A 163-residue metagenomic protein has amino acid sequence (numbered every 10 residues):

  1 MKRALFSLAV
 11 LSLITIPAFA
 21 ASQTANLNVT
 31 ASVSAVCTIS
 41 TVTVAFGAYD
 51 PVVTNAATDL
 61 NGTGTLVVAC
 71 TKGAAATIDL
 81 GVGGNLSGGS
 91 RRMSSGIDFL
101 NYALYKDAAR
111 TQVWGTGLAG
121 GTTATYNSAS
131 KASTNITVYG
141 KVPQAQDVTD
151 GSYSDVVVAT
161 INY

Functional and structural regions predicted by a protein language model:
K2-V10: Sec-dependent signal peptide recognition, specifically the positively charged N-region followed immediately by
T15-P17: N-terminal signal peptide c-region/cleavage motif recognized by signal peptidases
A21-S94, T123-Y163: N-terminal small/polar-rich segments of proteins
G81-G83, A103-D107: Predominantly extracellular/luminal cell-surface or secreted proteins
R92-M93, F99-L104: Glycan-recognition/cleft segments
A109-K131: Extracellular beta-sheet repeat scaffolds used for adhesion and glycan interaction
